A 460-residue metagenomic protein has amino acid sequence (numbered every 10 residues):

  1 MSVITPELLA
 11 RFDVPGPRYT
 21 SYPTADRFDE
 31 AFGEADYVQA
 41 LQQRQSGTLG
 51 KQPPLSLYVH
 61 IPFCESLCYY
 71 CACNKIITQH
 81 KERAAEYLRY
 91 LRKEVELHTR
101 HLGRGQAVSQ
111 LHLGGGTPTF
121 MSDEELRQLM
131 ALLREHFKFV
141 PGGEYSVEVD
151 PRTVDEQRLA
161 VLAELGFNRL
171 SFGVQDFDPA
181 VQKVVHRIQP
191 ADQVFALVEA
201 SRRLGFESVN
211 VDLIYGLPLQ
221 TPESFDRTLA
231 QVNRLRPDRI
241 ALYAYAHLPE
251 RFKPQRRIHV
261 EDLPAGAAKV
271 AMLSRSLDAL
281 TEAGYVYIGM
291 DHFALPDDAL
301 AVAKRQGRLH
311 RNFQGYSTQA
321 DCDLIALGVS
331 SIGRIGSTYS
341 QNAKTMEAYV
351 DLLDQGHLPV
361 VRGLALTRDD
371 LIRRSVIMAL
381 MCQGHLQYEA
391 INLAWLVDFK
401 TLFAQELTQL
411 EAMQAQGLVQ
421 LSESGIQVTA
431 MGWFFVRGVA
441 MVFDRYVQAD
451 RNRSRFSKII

Functional and structural regions predicted by a protein language model:
M1-L55: Flexible, acidic/Gly-rich N-terminal and inter-domain linker regions that tether and position cofactor-handling modules
S46-G47, P54, I77-H101, Q106-K400 (+1 more regions): C-terminal scaffold of the Radical SAM
V59-K75: Local cysteine-cluster metal-coordination motifs and their immediate loop/turn environment, predominantly Fe-S cluster
D398-Q414: Short amphipathic alpha-helical interaction segments
Q414-S424: A short, conserved structural fragment
G425-T429: Minor-groove-contacting beta-hairpin "wing" of winged helix-turn-helix DNA-binding domains
M431-I460: Short, amphipathic alpha-helical interaction segments positioned at domain boundaries
